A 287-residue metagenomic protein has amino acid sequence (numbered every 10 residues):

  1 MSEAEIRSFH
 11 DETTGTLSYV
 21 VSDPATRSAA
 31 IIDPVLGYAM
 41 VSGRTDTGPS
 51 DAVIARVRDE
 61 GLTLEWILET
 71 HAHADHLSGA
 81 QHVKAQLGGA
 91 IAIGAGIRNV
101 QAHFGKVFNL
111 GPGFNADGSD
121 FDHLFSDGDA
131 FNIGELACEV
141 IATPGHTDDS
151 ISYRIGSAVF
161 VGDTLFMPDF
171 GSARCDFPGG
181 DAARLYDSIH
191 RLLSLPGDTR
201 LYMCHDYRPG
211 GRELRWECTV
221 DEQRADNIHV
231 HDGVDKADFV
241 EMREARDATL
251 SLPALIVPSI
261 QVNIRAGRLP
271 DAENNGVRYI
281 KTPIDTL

Functional and structural regions predicted by a protein language model:
S2-E5, D187-R200, C204-L287: Accessory terminal helices/loops
S2-T63, S152-V161, P168: Conserved beta-strand hairpin/beta-sheet module of binuclear metal-dependent hydrolase folds, prominently
I6-F9, V20, D127-I155: Core dinuclear metal-dependent hydrolase active-site scaffold
T14, Y38-A39, A72-L77, R98-Q101 (+3 more regions): Active-site environment of divalent metal-dependent phosphoester hydrolases
V21, D33, H71, V83 (+6 more regions): Divalent metal-coordination and catalytic microenvironments
I32, L64-A72, A92-A95, T143-G145 (+2 more regions): Active-site neighborhood of phospho(di)ester-bond hydrolases with catalytic His/Asp-centered motifs
L36-Y38, S42-R44, G48-L136, D226: Active-site HxH/HxHxD metal-binding segment of metal-dependent hydrolases
S172-S194: Active-site-adjacent loop/tail segments of enzyme domains
